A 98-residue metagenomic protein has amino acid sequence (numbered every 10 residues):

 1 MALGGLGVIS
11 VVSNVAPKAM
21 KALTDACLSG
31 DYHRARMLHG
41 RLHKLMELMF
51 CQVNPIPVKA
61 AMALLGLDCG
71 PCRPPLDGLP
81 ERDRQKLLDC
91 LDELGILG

Functional and structural regions predicted by a protein language model:
M1-G98: Structured C-terminal cap/extension of enzyme domains
